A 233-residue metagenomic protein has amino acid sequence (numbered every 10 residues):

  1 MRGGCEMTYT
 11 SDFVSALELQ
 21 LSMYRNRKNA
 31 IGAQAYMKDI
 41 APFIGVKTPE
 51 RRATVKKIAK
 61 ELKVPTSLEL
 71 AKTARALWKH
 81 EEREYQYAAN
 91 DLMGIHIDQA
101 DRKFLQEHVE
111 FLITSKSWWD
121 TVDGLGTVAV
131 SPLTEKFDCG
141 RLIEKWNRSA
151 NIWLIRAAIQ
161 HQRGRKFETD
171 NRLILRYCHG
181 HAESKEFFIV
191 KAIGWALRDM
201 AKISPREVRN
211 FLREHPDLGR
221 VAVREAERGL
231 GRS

Functional and structural regions predicted by a protein language model:
G3-S233: Alpha-helical scaffold domains
